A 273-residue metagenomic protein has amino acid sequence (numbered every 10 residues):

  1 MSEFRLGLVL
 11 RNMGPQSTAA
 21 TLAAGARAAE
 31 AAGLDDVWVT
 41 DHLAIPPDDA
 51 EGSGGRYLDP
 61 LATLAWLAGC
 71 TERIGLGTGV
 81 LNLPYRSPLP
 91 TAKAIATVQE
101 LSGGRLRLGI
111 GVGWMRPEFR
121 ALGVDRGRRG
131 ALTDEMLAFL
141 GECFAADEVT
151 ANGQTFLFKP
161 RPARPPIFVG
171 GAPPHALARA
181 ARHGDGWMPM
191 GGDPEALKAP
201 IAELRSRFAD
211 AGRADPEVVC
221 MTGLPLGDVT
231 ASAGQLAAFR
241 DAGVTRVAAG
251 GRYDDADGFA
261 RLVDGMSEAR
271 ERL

Functional and structural regions predicted by a protein language model:
M1-C70, P165, D264-A269, L273: N-terminal beta1-alpha1-beta2 module of alpha/beta enzyme domains
S2, E30-A31, D35, G127-R161 (+1 more regions): An alpha-helical appendage that flanks or caps ligand/catalytic pockets
S2, I45-E51, A65, T78 (+2 more regions): Internal, glycine-rich beta/alpha segment that forms the wall or movable "lid" of small-molecule/cofactor binding
L6-L10, V37-V39, G75-G79, L106-I110 (+4 more regions): Hydrophobic faces of well-ordered beta-strands that scaffold small-molecule active sites in alpha/beta enzyme cores
L8-A20, G79-L89, A163-A172, V219-T230: Active-site mouth loops of central-metabolism enzymes
S17-A20, E51-G52, L89, R120-V124 (+3 more regions): Short, solvent-exposed loop/turn segments at secondary-structure boundaries
S17-A29, T91-I95, V169-R182, G227-R240: Short, acidic/polar
E30-A31, L64-R73, I95-L106, A181-R182 (+2 more regions): Acidic (Asp/Glu)-rich catalytic clusters
